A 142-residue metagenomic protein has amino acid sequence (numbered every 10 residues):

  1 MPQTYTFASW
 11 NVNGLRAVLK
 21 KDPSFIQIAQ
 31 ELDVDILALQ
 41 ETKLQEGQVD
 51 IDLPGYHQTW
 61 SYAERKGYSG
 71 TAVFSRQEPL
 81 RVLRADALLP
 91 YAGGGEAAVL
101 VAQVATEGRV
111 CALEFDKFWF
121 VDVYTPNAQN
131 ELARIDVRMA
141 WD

Functional and structural regions predicted by a protein language model:
M1-L53, H57-T59, A63-S69: N-terminal, active-site-proximal structural segment of metallo-dependent hydrolase catalytic domains
R16-V18, Q129-L132: A generic structural signal for short coil/turn motifs at secondary-structure boundaries
P23, G108, A140: Short, contiguous clusters of charged residues that form electrostatic/catalytic patches at enzyme active sites, used
K43, Q48-N130: Structured beta-strand-rich core segments of catalytic domains in phosphoester-bond hydrolases
I135-D142: A long, amphipathic alpha-helix that forms part of the scaffold/cap immediately adjacent to metal-dependent active
